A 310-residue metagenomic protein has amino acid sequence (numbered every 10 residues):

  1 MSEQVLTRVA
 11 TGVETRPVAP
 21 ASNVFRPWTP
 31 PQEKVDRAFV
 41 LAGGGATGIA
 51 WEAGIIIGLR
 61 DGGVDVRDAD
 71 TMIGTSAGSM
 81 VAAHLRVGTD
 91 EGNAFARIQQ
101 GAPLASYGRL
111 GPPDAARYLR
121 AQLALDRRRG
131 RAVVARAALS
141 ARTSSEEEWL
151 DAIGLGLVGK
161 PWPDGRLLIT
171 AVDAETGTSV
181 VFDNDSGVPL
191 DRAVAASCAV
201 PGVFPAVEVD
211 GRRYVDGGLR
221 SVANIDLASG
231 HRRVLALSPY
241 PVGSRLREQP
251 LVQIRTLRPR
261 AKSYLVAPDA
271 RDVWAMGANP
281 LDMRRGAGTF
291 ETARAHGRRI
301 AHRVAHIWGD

Functional and structural regions predicted by a protein language model:
M1-T75, A83-D310: Patatin-like phospholipase
